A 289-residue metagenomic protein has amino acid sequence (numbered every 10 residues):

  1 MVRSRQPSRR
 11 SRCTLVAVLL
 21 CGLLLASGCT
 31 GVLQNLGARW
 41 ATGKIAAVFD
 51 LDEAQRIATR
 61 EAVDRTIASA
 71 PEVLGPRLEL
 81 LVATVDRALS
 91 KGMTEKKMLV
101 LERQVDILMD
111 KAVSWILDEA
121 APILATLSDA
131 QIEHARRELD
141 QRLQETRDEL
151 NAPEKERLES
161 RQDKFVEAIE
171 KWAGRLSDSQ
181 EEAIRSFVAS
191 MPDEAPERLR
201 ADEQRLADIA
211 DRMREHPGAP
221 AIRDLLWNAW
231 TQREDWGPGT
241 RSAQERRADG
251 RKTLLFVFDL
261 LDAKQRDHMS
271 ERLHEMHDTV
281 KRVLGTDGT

Functional and structural regions predicted by a protein language model:
M1-S11: N-terminal secretory signal peptides that target proteins for export/translocation
S8, L24, I222-L225: Alpha-helical structural elements
T14-V16, H274: Residue-level marker of intrinsically disordered, low-complexity segments enriched for small/polar residues
V16-S27: Bacterial N-terminal signal peptides
C29-T289: Charge-rich (acidic/polar
